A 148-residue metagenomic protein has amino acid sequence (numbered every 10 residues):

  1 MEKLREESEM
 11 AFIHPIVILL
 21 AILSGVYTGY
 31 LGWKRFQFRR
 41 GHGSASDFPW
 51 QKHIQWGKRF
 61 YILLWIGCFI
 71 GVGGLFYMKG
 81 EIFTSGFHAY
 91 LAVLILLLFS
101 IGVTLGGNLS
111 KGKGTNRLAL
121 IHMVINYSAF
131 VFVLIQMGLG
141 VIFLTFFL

Functional and structural regions predicted by a protein language model:
M1-L148: Membrane-embedded alpha-helical bundles that constitute the cytochrome b-like, heme-associated redox core of multi-pass
